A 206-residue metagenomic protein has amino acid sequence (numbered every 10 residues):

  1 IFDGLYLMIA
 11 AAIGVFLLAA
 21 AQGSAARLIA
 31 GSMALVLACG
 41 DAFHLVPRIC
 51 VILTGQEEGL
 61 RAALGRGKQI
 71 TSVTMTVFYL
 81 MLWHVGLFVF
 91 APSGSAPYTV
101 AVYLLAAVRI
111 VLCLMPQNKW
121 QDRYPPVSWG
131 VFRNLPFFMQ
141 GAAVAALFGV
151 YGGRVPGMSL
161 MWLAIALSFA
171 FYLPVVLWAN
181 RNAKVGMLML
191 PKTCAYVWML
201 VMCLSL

Functional and structural regions predicted by a protein language model:
I1-A10: Hydrophobic transmembrane alpha-helical segments in integral membrane proteins
A10-A19, L82-V85, I110-W120, L135-S159 (+2 more regions): Alpha-helical transmembrane segments in multipass membrane proteins, preferentially the mid-helix core
G14-L18, C39, F43-V100, V111-N118: Internal transmembrane alpha-helix with an interfacial aromatic "cap," most often the third helix
G23-L35, S93-V102, V155-A164, K184-V185: Membrane-interfacial loop-to-transmembrane alpha-helix junctions, especially the N-terminal start
M33-C50, L104-R109, A164-V176: Hydrophobic alpha-helical transmembrane segments of multi-pass membrane proteins
E58-G67, A91-P97, K119-S128, G149-P156 (+1 more regions): Short juxtamembrane and helix-loop transition motifs at transmembrane-helix boundaries in membrane proteins
Y98-L105, R123-G141, R154-L163, M189: A loop-to-helix transmembrane entry motif
A179-C194: Interfacial loop-to-transmembrane junctions
